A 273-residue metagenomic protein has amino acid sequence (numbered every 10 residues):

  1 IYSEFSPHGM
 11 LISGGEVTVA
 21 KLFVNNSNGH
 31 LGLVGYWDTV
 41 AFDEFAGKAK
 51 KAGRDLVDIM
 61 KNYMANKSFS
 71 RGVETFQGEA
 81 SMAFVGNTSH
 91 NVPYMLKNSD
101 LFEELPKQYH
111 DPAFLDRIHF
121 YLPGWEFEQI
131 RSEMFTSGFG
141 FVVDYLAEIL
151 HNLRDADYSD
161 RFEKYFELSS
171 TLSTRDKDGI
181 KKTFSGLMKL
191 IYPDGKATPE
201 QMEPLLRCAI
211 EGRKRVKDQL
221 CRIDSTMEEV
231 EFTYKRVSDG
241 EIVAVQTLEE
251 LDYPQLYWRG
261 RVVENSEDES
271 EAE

Functional and structural regions predicted by a protein language model:
I1-E103, A113-R117, K235-N265: Conserved ASCE/P-loop NTPase catalytic core
K21, R54, R71, R117 (+9 more regions): Arginine residue identity/basic-tract feature
T39, R54, Q108, P112 (+5 more regions): Low-complexity, intrinsically disordered regions enriched in charged/polar residues
M60-K67, I149-L153, L187-I191, R213-V216: Hydrophobic, Leu/Ile/Phe/Ala-enriched alpha-helical segments that form helix-helix packing faces
T75-M82, N87-G195: Phosphate-sensing "switch" segment of ASCE/P-loop ATPases
F166-E273: C-terminal alpha-helical "lid" subdomain
